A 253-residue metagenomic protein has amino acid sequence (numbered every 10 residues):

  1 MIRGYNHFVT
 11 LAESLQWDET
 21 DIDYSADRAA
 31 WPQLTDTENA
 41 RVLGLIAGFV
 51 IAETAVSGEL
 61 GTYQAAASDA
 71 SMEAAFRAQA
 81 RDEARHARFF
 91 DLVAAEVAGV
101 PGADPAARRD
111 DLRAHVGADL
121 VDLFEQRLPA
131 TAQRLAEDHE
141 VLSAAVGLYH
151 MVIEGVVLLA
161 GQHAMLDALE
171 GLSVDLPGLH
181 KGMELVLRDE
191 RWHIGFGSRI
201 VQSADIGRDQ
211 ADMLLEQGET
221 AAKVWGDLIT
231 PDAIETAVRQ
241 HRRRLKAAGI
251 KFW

Functional and structural regions predicted by a protein language model:
M1-W253: Non-heme di-metal
